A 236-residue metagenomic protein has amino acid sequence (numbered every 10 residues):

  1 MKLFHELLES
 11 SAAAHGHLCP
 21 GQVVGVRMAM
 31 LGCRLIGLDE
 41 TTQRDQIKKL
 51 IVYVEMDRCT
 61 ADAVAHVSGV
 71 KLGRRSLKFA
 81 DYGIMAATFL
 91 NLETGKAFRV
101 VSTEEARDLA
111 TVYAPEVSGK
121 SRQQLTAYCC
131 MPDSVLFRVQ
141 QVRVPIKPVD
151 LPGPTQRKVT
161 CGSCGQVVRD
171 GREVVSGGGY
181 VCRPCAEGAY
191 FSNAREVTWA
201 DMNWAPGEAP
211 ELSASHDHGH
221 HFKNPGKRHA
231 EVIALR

Functional and structural regions predicted by a protein language model:
M1-L18, Q22-R236: Non-transmembrane, aqueous-exposed alpha-helical and coiled segments at domain scale
